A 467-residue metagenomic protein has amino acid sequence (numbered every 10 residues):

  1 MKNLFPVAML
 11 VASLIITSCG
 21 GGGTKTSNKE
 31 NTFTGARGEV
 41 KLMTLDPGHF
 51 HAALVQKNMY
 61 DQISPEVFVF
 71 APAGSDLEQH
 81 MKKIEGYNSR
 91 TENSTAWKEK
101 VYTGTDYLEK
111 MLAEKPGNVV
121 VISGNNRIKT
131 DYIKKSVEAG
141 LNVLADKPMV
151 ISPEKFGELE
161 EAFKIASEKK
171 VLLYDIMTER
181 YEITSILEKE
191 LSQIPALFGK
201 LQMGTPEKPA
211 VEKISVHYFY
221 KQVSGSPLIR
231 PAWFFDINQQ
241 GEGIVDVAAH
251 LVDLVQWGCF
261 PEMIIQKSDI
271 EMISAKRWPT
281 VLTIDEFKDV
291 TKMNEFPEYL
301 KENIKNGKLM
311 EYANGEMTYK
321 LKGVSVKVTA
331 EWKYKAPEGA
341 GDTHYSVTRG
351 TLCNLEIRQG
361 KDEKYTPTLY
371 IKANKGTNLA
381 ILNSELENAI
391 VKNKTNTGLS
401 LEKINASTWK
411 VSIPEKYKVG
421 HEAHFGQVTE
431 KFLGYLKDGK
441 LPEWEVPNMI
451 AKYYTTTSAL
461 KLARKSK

Functional and structural regions predicted by a protein language model:
K2-L10: Sec-dependent signal peptide recognition, specifically the positively charged N-region followed immediately by
I15-S18: C-terminal motif of bacterial Sec signal peptides marking the signal peptidase cleavage site
G20-L141, E154-L173, G434: N-terminal glycine-/serine-/threonine-rich beta1-alpha1-beta2 phosphate-ribose binding loop of Rossmann-like
G140, D146-P148: Short helix/strand-capping hinge loops at secondary-structure junctions that flank key functional elements
V150-I229: A contiguous active-site-proximal alpha/beta segment in oxidoreductase catalytic domains
G225-G341: Rossmann-like dinucleotide-binding domain that binds NAD(P)(H)
D246, L251, V255-Q256, M263-K267 (+3 more regions): C-terminal helical cap and adjacent loop that interface with cofactors, partners, or active-site loops
